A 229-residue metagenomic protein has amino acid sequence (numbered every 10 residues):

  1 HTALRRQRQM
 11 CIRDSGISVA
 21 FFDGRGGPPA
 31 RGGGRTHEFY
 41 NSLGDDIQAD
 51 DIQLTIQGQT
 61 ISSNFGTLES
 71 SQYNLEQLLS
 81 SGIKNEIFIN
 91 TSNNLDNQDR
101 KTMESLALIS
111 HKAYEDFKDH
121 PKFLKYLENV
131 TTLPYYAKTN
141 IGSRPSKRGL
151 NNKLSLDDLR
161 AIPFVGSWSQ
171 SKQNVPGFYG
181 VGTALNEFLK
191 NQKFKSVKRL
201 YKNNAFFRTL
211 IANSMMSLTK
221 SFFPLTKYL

Functional and structural regions predicted by a protein language model:
H1-I12: Single conserved hydrophobic/aromatic residue that forms the stacking wall/gate of nucleotide- or nucleobase-binding
R5-R6, I17, R25-P28, T36 (+1 more regions): Acidic, glycine-enriched catalytic cores built around paired aspartates
G16-A20, D51: Beta-sheet entry/capping signal
T36-T55: Flexible glycine/proline-rich, aromatic-decorated loop/lid segments
